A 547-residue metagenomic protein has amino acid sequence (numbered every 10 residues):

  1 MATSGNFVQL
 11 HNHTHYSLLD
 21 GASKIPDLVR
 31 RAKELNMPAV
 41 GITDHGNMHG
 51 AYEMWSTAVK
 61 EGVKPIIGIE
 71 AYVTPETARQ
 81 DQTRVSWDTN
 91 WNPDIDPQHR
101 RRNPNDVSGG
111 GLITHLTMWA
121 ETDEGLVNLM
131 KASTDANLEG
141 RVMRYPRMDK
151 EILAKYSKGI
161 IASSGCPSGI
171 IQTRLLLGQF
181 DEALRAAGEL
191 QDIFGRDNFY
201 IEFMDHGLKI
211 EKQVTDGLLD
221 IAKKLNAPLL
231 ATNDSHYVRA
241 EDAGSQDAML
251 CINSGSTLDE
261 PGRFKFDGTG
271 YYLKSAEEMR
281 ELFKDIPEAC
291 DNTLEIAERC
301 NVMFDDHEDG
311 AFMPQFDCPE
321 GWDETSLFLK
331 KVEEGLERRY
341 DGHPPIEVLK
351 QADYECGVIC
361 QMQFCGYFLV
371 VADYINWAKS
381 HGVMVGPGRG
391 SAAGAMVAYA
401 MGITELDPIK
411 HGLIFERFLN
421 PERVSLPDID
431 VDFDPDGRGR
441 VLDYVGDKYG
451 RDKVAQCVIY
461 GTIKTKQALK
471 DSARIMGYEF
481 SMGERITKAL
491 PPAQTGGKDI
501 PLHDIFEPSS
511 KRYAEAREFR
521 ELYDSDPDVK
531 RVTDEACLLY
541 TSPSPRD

Functional and structural regions predicted by a protein language model:
M1-S542, R546: Alpha-helical scaffold/interaction cores of sigma-54-like transcription cofactors and many family A DNA polymerases
